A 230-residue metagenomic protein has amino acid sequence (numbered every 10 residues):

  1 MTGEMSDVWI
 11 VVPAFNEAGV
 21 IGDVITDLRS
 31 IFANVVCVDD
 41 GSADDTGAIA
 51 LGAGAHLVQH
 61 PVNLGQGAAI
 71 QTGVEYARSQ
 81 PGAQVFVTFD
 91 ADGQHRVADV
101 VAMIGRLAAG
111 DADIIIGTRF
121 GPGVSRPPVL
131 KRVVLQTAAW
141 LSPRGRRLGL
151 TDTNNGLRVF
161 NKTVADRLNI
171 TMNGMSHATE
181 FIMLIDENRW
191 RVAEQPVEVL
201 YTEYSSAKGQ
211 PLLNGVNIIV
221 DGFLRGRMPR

Functional and structural regions predicted by a protein language model:
D7-W9, E180: Cell-envelope/extracellular polymer assembly enzymes that use nucleotide-activated donors
V12-I31: Short, well-formed alpha-helical segments that are part of the catalytic scaffolds of diverse glycosyltransferases
G19-D23, D44-A53: Acidic helix N-cap motif at the loop->helix transition within catalytic regions of sugar-transfer enzymes
V36, G47-Q80: Conserved donor nucleotide-binding strand/loop of the catalytic core
D39-A48, G93: A conserved acidic beta->alpha catalytic loop
H60-Y76, V97-M175, Y201-F223: Acceptor/aglycone-binding surface of glycosyltransferases and processive sugar-polymer synthases
G82-D92: Short beta-strand-to-loop acidic/aromatic patch adjacent to the donor-nucleotide binding site
G149, I170-N173, I182-L200: Catalytic donor-sugar/metal-binding loop of nucleotide-sugar-dependent glycosyltransferases
